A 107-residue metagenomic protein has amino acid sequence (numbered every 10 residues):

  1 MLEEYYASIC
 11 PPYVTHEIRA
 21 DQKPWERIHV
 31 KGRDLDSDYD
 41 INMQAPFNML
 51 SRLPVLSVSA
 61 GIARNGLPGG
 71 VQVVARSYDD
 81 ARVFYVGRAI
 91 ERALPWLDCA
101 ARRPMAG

Functional and structural regions predicted by a protein language model:
M1-P46, A101-A106: Serine-dependent amide/ester hydrolase catalytic core
K23, M49-G107: Structural helix-boundary/capping segments
